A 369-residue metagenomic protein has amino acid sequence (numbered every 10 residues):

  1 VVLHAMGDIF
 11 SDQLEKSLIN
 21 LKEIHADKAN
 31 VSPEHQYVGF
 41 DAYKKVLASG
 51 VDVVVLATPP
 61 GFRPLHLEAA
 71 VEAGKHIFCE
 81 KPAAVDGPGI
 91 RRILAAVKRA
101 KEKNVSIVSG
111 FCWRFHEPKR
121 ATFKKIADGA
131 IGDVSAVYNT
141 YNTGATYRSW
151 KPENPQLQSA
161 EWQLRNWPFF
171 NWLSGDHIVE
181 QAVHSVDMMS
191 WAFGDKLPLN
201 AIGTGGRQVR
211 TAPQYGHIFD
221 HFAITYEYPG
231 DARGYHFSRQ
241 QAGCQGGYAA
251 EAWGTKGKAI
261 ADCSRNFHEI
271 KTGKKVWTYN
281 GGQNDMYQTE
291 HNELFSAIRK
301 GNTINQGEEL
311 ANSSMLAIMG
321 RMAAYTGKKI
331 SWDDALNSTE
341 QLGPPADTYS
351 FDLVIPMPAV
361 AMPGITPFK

Functional and structural regions predicted by a protein language model:
V1-K28, M189, I365-K369: N-terminal Rossmann-like dinucleotide-binding module
V1-L3, S32-E34, G50-V54, A73-H76 (+4 more regions): Loop/turn elements at helix/coil->beta-strand transitions in domains of secreted/extracellular proteins
G7-F10, Y37-F40, P59-R63, A83-V85 (+3 more regions): Short, solvent-exposed turn/loop segments enriched in Gly/Ser/Thr/Pro and often Arg
L18-H35, T339-P345: Short mixed-charge
I24-L56: A structured beta-alpha segment of the ubiquitous adenosine-cofactor-binding alpha/beta core
D52, P60, P64-F115, G129: Beta-strand-loop-alpha-helix segment that lines the small-molecule cofactor/substrate pocket of alpha/beta enzymes
E102-S109, W113-G216, F222, Y226 (+5 more regions): Predominantly a Rossmann-like dinucleotide-binding segment in NAD(P)-dependent oxidoreductases
E180, H184-L197, I202, V209 (+2 more regions): C-terminal helical cap and adjacent loop that interface with cofactors, partners, or active-site loops
